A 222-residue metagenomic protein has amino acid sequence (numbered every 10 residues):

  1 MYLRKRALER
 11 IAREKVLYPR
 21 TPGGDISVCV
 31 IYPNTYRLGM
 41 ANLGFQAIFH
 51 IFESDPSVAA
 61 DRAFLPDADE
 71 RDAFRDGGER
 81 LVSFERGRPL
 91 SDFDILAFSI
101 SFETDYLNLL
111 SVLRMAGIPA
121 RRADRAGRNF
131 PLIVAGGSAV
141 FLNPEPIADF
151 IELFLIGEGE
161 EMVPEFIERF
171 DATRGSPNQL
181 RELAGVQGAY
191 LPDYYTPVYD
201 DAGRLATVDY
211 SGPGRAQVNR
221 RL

Functional and structural regions predicted by a protein language model:
M1-I31, Q46, F150-F154, E161-T173: N-terminal start-of-domain structural block
Y2-C29, Y36-R37, V198-L222: N-terminal [4Fe-4S]-dependent radical SAM core
I11-V16, L43-H50, R80-F84, D94 (+1 more regions): Short alpha-helical segments and helix-capping/turn motifs at coil-helix boundaries
V28-P33, G39-H50, S57-A59, P66-F74 (+2 more regions): Low-complexity, highly charged intrinsically disordered N-terminal segments that act as targeting/localization
R37-L38, D105: Eukaryotic short linear interaction motifs
D55-V58, I151: Short acidic amphipathic segments
A59-A60, I133: Hydrophobic beta-strand scaffold residues
L65-G212: Glycine-rich beta-alpha loop elements in corrinoid/cobalamin-binding modules across cobalamin-dependent enzymes
